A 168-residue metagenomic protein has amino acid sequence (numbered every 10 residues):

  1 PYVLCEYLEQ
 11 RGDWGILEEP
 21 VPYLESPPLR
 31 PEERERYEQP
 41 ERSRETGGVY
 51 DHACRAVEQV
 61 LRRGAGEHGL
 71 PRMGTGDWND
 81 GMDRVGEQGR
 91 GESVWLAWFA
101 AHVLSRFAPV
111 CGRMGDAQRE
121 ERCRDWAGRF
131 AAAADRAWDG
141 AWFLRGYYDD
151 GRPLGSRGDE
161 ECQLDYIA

Functional and structural regions predicted by a protein language model:
P1-H68, S93-A97, A101: Aromatic-rich carbohydrate-recognition surfaces in CAZymes
G12, E67-R72, G115, G151: Glycine-centered secondary-structure boundary/capping sites
Y23-R44, L70-G91, A141-I167: Carbohydrate-binding/catalytic loop surfaces
E41-R44, G48, Q88, W95 (+1 more regions): A structural signal for alpha-helical segments
A53-R72, A132-Y147: An acidic intrinsically disordered interaction segment
F99-A168: Catalytic cores of carbohydrate-active enzymes
